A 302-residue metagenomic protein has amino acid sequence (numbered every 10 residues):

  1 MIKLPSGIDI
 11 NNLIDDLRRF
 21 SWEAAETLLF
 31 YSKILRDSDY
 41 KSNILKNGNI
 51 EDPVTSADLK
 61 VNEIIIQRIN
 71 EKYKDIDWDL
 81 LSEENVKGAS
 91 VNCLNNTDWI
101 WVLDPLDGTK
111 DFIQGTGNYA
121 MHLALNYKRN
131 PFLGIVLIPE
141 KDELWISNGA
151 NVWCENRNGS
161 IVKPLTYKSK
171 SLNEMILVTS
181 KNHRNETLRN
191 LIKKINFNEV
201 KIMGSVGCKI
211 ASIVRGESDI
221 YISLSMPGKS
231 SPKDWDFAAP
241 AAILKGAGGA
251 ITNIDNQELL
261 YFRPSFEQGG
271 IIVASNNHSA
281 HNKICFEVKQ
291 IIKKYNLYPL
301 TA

Functional and structural regions predicted by a protein language model:
M1-L106, N190-K193, S279, K289-A302: N-terminal subdomain of lithium-sensitive/metallo-dependent phosphomonoesterases centered on the IMPase/IPPase/PAP
L28, D58, I69, T109 (+5 more regions): Residue-level signal for inorganic ion chemistry
L59, E84, P105-G108, F112 (+3 more regions): Generic detector of well-ordered alpha-helical packing
L81-E83, A124, F262: Solvent-exposed beta-strand sheet faces enriched in polar/charged residues
E83, L137, L224: Conserved residues at the C-terminal ends of beta-strands
N92-R157: DPxDG-like acidic metal-binding loop motif
V152-C154, G159-I161, H278-I284: Short helix-loop capping/hinge motifs at secondary-structure junctions, enriched in acidic/polar residues
L165-A302: An extended, acidic
